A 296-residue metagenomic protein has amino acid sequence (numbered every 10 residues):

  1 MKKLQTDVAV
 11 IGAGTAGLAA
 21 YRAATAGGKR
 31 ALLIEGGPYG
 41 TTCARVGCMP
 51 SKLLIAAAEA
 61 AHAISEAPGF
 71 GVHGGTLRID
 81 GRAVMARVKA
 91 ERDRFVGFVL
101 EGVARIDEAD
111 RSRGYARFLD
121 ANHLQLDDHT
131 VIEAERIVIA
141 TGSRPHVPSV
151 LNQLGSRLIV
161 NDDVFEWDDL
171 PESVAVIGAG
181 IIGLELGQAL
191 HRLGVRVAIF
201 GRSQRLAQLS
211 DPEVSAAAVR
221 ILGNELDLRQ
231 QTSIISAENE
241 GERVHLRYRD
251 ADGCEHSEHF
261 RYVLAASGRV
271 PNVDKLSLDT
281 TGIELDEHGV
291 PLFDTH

Functional and structural regions predicted by a protein language model:
K2-A16, L170-G180: Beta1/beta-strand and adjacent pyrophosphate-binding region of the FAD-binding site in flavoprotein oxidoreductases
K3-T6, R22-K29, I34-L170, S203-A207 (+5 more regions): Glycine-rich flavin
D7-L33, G183-R192: N-terminal Rossmann-like FAD-binding beta1-loop-alpha1 element of flavoenzymes
A9-I11, A116, I132-G142, V176-I177 (+3 more regions): Short hydrophobic core segments
G14, Y115-R117, G180, T232-S233: Conserved acidic residues
A19, V147-S149, L184-L186, A207 (+2 more regions): Glycine/Thr-rich phosphate-binding loops of Rossmann-like dinucleotide-binding domains
G155-L170, Y262-H296: FAD-site-proximal beta/loop scaffold in flavoenzymes
R157, D168-R205, L209-S210: Rossmann-like NAD(P)H-binding beta-loop-alpha module
